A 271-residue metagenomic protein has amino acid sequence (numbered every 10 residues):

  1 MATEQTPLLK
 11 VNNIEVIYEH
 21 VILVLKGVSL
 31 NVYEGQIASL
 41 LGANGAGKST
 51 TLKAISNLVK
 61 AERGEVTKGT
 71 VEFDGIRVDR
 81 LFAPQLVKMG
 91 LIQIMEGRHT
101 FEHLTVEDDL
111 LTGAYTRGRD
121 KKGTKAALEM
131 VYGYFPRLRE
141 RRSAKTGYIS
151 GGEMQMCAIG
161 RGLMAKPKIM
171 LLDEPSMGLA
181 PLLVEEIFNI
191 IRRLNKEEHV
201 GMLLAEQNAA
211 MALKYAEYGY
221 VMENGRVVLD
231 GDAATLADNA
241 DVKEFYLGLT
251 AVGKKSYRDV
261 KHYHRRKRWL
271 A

Functional and structural regions predicted by a protein language model:
A2-A271: Glycine-rich phosphate-binding loops of nucleotide-dependent enzymes
